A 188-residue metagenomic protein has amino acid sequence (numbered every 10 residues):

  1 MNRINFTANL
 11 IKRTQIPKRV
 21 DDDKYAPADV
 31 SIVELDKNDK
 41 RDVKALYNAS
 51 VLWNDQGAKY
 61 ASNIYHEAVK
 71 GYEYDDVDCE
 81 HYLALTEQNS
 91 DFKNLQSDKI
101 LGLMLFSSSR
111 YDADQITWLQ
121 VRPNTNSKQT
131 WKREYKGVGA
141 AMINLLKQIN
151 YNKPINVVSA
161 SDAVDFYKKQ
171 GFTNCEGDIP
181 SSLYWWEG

Functional and structural regions predicted by a protein language model:
M1-K136, N144-V158, D162-G188: Non-catalytic substrate-recognition and accessory regions of acyl/acetyltransferase enzymes
A140: Residues forming the Rossmann-fold NAD(P)(H) cofactor-binding site
